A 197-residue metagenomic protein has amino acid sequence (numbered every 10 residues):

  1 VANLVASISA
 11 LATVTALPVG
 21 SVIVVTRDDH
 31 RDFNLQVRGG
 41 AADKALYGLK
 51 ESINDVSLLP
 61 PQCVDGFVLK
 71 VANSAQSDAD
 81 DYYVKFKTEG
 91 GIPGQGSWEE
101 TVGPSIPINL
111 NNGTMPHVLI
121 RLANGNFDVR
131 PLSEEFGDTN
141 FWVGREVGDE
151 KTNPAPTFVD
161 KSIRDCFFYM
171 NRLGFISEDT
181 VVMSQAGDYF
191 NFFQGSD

Functional and structural regions predicted by a protein language model:
V1-K44, D65-G91, P107-I108, H117 (+1 more regions): Extended, beta-strand-rich, solvent-exposed assembly scaffolds of outer structural proteins
S9-A12, A16-V19, N54, Q62-V71 (+2 more regions): Short alpha-helical segments and helix-capping/turn motifs at coil-helix boundaries
V22-I23, F127, L173, V181: Hydrophobic residues embedded in beta-strands of well-ordered beta-sheets
D28, R38, L132, E178 (+1 more regions): Surface loops and adjacent helix of pleckstrin homology
D43-E51: Short acidic-hydrophobic catalytic motif
V84, G91-G96, V182-D188: Short, surface-exposed terminal/edge motifs of secreted or surface/virion proteins that either
T88-T152: Long, low-complexity, polar/charged, intrinsically disordered or flexibly structured peripheral segments
G137-N171, I176-D197: Beta-propeller and closely related beta-pinwheel folds
